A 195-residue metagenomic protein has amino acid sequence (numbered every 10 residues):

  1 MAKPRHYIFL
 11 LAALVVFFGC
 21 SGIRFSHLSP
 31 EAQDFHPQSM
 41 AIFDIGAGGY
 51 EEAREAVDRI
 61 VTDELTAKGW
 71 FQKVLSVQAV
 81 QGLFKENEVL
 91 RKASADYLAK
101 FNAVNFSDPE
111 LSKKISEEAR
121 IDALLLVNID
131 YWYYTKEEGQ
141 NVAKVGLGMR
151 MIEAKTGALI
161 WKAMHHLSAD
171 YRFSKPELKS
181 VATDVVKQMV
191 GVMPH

Functional and structural regions predicted by a protein language model:
M1-F9: Bacterial N-terminal signal peptides that target proteins for export
C20-A41, R59, F106-S107, L111-D122 (+1 more regions): C-terminal/domain-edge helix-coil "capping" segments
H36-G48, A93-S94: Acidic/histidine-rich, surface-exposed loop or edge segments in extracytoplasmic proteins
G48-R120: N-terminal segment of the mature soluble domain
L125: Short aromatic-hydrophobic micro-motifs that form the base-stacking/packing surface for donor nucleotide recognition
N128-Y133: Generic short beta-strand segments
